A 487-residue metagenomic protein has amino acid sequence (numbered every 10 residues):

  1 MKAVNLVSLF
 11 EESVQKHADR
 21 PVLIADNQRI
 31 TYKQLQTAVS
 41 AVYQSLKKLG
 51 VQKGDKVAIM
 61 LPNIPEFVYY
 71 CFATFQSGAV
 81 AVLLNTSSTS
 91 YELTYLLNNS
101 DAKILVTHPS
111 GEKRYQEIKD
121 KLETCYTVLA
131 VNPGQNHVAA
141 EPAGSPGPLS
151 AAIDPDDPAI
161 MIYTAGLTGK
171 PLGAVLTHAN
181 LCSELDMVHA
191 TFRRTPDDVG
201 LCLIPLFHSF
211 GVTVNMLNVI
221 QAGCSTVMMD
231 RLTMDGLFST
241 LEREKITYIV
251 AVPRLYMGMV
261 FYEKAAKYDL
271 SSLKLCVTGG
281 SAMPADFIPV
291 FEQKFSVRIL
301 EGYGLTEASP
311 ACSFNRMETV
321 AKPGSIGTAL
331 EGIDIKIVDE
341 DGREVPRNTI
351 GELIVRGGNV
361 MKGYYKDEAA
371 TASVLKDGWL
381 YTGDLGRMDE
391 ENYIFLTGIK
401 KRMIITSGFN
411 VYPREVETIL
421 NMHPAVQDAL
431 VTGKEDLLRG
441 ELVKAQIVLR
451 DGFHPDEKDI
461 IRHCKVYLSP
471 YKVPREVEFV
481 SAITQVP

Functional and structural regions predicted by a protein language model:
K2, L6, D19-I64, V68-F72 (+2 more regions): Conserved AMP-binding/adenylate-forming core of the ANL superfamily
A3, D19, G144-Y163, K170 (+1 more regions): Conserved pre-ATP/AMP-binding loop-to-beta segment of ANL
T31-K33, A159-S183: Conserved AMP-binding A3 loop
K48-L49, F72, Q76-A140, P148 (+2 more regions): Structural core segment of the AMP-binding/adenylate-forming
S88, L105, I249, G357 (+2 more regions): AMP-binding/adenylate-forming catalytic core of the ANL superfamily
C182-V199, F207-Y248, G258, Y262-K264: Conserved AMP-binding/adenylation subdomain of ANL enzymes
I246-A251, V260-A321, D334: Gly/Ser/Thr-rich phosphate-binding loop
T328-G332, R343-V374, V411: Conserved ATP/PPi-binding loop(s) of AMP-dependent carboxylate-activating enzymes
